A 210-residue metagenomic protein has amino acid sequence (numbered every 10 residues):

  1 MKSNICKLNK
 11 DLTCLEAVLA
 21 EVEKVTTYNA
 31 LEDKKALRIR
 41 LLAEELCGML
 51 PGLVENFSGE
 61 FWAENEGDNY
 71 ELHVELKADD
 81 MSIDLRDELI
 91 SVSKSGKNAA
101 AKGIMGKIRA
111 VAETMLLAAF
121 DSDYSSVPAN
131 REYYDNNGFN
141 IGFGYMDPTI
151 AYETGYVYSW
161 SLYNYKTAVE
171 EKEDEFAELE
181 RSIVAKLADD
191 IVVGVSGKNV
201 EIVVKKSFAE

Functional and structural regions predicted by a protein language model:
M1-N4, P51-E210: Conserved beta-strand-loop-beta-strand hairpin that lines the nucleotide-binding pocket of ATP/GTP-utilizing enzymes
K2-A30: Helix-loop-beta hinge of the Bergerat
D11-V18, R38, F176, E180: Phosphate/oxyanion-binding active-site loops and adjacent basic polyanion-contact surfaces
A20-C47, K97-G103, S125, K166-D174: Conserved short strand/loop->alpha-helix "switch" segment adjacent to the catalytic nucleotide/phosphoryl-transfer site
